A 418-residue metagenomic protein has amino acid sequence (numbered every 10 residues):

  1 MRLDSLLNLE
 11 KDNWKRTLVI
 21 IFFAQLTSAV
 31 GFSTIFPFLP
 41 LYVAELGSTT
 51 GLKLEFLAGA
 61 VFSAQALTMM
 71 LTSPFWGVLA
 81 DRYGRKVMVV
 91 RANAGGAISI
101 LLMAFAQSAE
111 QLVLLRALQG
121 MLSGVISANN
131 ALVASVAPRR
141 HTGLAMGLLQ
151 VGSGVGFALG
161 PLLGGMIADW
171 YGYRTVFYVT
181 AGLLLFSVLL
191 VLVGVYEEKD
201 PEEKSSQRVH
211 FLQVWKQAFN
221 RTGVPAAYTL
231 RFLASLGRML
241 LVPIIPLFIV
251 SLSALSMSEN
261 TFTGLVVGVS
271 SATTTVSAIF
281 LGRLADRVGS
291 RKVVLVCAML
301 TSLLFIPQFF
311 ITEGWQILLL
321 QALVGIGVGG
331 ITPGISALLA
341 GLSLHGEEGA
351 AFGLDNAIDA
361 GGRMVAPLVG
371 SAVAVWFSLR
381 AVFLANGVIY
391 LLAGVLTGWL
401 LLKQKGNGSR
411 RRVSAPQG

Functional and structural regions predicted by a protein language model:
R2-W14, E197-T229, A415-G418: Juxtamembrane intracellular "pre-TM" segments in multi-pass secondary transporters
F38-E55, I244-T261: Short amphipathic helix-loop junctions that connect adjacent transmembrane helices in Major Facilitator Superfamily/SLC
A60-W76, G268-F280: Central cavity-lining transmembrane alpha-helices of secondary-active solute carriers, predominantly the Major
L71-Q107, A285-R291: Conserved MFS/SLC helix-loop-helix module at the cytosolic interface between two early adjacent transmembrane helices
S99, Q111-G124, Q316-G330: Hydrophobic core of transmembrane alpha-helices in multi-pass small-molecule transporters, especially MFS/SLC-type
L115-S153, L338: Cytoplasmic helix-loop-helix junction between adjacent transmembrane helices in 12-TM secondary transporters
V176-L192, F383-W399: Symmetry-related core transmembrane helices of the 12-TM Major Facilitator Superfamily/SLC fold
V188-S205, W399-R410: Helix-loop junctions on the cytosolic side of multi-pass membrane transporters, especially the intracellular loop
